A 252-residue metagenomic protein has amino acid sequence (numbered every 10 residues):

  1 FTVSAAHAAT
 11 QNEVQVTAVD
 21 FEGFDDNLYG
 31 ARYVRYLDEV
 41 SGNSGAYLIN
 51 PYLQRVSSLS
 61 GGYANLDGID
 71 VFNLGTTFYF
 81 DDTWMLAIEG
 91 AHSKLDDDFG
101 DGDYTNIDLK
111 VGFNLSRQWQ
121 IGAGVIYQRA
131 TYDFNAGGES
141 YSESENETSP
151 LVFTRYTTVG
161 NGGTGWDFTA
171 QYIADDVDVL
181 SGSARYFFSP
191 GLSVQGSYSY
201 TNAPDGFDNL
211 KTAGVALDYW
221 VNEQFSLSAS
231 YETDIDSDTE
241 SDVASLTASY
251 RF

Functional and structural regions predicted by a protein language model:
A5-L74: Short glycine/proline- and aromatic-enriched beta-strand/turn motifs that initiate or cap beta-hairpins
T10, D25-A31, G68-F72, D101-I107 (+4 more regions): Residues that define the transmembrane beta-barrel architecture of outer-membrane proteins
N12, V40-N43, D82-I88, R117-A123 (+3 more regions): Repeated loop/turn-to-beta-strand initiation elements of outer-membrane beta-barrel proteins
Q15, R32-V34, G75-T77, D108-G112 (+4 more regions): Outer-membrane beta-barrel architecture
A18-E22, R35-E39, Y63-D67, G90-D96 (+6 more regions): Transmembrane beta-strands of outer-membrane beta-barrel pores
D26-S41, P150-V152, Y219, E240-F252: Outer-membrane beta-barrel "beta-signal"
N114-P204: Detector for outer-membrane/organellar transmembrane beta-barrel domains, recognizing the amphipathic beta-strand
L180-R185, S189-E232, S245-S249: Outer membrane beta-barrel transmembrane domains
